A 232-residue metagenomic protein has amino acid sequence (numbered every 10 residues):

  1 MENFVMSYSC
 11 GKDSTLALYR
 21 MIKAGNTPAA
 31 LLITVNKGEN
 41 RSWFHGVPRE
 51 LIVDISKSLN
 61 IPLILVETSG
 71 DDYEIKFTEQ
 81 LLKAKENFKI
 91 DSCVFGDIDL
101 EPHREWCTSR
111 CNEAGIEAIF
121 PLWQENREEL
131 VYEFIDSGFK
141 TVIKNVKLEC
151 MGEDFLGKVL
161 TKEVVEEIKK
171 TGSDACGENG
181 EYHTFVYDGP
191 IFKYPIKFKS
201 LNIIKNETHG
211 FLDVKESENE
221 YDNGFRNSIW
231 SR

Functional and structural regions predicted by a protein language model:
M1-R232: Nucleotide-activated chemistry modules centered on ATP-dependent adenylation/adenylyltransferase
